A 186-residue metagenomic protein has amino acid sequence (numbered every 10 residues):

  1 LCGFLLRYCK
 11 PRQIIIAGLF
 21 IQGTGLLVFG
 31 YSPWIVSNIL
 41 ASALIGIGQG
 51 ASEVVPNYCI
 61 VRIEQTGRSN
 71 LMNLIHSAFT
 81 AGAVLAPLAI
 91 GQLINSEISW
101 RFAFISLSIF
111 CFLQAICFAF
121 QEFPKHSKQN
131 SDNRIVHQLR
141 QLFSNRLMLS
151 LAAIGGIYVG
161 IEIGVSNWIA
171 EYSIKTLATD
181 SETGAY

Functional and structural regions predicted by a protein language model:
K10, Y31-V36, Q65, A178: Helix-breaking motifs and short loop linkers at transmembrane-helix boundaries and internal kinks in secondary membrane
R12-I15: Primarily marks hydrophobic transmembrane alpha-helices of the MFS/SLC 12-helix fold
F20-P33: C-terminal ends and interior cores of transmembrane alpha-helices in multi-pass membrane transporters/permeases
G25, V36-L44: Paired small-residue
A41-S77: Cytoplasmic helix-loop-helix junction between adjacent transmembrane helices in 12-TM secondary transporters
T66, L74-F123: Helix-loop-helix hairpin linking two adjacent transmembrane segments in secondary transporters
F123-L151: Juxtamembrane intracellular "pre-TM" segments in multi-pass secondary transporters
R146-Y186: Extracytoplasmic gate region of multi-pass secondary transporters
